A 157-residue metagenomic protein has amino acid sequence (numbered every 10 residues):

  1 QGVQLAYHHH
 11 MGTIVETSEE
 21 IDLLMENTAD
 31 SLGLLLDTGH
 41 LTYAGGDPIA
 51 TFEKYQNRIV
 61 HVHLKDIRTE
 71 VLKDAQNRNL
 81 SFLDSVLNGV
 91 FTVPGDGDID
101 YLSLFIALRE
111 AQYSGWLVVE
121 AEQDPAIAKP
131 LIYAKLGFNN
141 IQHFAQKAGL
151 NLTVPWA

Functional and structural regions predicted by a protein language model:
Q1, T51, D100, L104 (+1 more regions): Alpha-helical packing segments of well-folded alpha/beta enzyme cores
Q1-G33: Active-site acidic/histidine proton-transfer and metal-coordination neighborhood in alpha/beta enzyme cores
Q1-Q4, T28-G33, R58-V60, A111-G115 (+1 more regions): Short, well-ordered coil/turn segments that N-cap beta-strands
L5, D37, V62, L108 (+2 more regions): Conserved, mostly hydrophobic/aromatic
H10-G12, D37-L41, K65-I67, F91 (+1 more regions): Active-site beta-loop-alpha junctions enriched in small/polar residues
S18, D22, T42-S114, A128-I132: Gly/Pro-rich active-site loop or hairpin
L23-N27, A107, N140, F144: A generic secondary-structure signal
A128-T153: C-terminal helical cap(s) of enzyme catalytic domains, especially alpha/beta-barrels
